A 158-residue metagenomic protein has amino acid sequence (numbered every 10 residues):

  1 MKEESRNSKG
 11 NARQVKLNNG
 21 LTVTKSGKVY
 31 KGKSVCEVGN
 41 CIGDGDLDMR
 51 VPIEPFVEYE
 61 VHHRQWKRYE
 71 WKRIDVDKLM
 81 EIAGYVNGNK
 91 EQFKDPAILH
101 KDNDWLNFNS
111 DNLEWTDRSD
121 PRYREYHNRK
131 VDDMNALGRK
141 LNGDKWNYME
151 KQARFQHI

Functional and structural regions predicted by a protein language model:
M1-P96, D104-I158: Conserved recognition-core residues within compact binding domains
H100: Residue(s) in the substrate-gating loop at a strand-loop-helix junction that position the organic substrate next
